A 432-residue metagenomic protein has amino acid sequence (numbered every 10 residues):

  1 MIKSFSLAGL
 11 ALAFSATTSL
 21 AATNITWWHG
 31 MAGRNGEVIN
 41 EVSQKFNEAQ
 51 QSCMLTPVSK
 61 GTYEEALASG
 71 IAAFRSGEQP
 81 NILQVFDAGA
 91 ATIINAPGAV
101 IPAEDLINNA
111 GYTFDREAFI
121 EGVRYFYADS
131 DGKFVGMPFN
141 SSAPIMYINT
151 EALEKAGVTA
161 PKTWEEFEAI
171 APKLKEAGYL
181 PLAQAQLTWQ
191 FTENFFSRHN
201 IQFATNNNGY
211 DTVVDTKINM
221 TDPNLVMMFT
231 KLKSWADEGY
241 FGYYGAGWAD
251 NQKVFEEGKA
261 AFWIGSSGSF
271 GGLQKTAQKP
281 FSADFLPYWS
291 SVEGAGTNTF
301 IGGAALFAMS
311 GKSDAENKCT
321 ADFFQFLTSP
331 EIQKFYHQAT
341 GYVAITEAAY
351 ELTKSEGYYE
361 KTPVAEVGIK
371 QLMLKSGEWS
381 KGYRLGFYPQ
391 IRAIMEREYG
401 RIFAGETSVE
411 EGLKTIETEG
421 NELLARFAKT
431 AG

Functional and structural regions predicted by a protein language model:
G30, N194, F229-C319: Extracytoplasmic/periplasmic substrate-binding proteins
K45-F119, E151-K162, V254, G258-F262 (+1 more regions): Extracytoplasmic "Venus flytrap"/periplasmic binding protein-like
A72, P80-N81, Y112-E151, P181 (+2 more regions): A structural signal for short loop-to-beta-strand junctions that line the ligand-binding cleft of periplasmic/secreted
A88-I145, E168, N194-S197, N224 (+4 more regions): Hinge/lid segment of periplasmic solute-binding proteins
T92-I93, P97, N108, G268-P280 (+2 more regions): C-terminal lobe and pocket-closing loops of periplasmic/extracytoplasmic Venus-flytrap solute-binding proteins
E104-F119, Q202-M227, K275-Q278, W289-N298 (+4 more regions): Short, solvent-exposed loop/beta-turn-alpha elements that line the ligand-binding surface or hinge of extracytoplasmic
S130-F139, P144, E168-K217, A260: Extracytoplasmic/periplasmic solute-binding protein
A171-L174, V213-Y244: Glycine-centered hinge/linker elements that transmit conformational signals in sensory and ligand-binding systems
